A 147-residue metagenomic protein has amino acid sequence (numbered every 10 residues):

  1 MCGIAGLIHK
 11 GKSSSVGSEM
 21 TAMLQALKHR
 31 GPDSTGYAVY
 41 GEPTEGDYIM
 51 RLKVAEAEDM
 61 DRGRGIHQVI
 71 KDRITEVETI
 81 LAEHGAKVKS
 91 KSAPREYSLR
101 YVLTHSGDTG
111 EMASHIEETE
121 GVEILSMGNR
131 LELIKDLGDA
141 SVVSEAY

Functional and structural regions predicted by a protein language model:
M1-Y147: N-terminal segments that mediate ammonia production and transfer in glutamine-dependent amidotransferase systems
